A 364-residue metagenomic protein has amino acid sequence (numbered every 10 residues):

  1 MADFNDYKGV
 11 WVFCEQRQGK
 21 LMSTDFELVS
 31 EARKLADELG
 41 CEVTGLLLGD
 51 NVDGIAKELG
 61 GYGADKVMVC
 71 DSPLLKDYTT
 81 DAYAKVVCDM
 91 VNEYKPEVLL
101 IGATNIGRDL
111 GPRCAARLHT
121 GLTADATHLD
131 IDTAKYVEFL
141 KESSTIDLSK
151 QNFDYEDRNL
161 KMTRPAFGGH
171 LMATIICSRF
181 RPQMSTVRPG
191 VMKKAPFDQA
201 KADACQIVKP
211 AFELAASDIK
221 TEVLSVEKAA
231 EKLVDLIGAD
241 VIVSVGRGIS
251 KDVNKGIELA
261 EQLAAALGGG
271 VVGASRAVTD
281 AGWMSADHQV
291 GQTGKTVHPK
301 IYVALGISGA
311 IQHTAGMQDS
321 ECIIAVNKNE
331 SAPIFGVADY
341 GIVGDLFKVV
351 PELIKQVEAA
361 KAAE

Functional and structural regions predicted by a protein language model:
M1-E364: N-terminal glycine-rich FAD/FM-binding segment characteristic of electron-transfer flavoproteins
